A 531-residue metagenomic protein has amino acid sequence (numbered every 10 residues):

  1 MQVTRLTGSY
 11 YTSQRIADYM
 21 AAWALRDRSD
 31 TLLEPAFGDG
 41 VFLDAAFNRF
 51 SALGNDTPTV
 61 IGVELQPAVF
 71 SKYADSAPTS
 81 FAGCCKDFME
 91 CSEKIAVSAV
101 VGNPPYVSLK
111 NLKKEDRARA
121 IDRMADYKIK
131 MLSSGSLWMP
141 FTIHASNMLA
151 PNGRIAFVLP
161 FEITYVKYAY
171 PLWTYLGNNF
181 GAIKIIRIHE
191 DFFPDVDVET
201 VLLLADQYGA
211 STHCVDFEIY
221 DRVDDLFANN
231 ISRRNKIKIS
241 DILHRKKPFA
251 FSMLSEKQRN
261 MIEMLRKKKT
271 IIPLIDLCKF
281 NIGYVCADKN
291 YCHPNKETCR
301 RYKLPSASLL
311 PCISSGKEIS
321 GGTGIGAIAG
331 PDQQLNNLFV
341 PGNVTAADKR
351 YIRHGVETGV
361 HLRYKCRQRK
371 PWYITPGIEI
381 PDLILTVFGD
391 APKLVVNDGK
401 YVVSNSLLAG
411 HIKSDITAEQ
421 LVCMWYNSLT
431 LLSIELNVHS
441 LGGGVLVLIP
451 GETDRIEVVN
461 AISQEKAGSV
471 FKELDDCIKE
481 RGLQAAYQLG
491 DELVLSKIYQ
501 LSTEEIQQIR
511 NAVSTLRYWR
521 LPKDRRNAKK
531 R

Functional and structural regions predicted by a protein language model:
R5-L6, Y11-Y19, A36-A46, T57 (+2 more regions): Signature of N6-adenine DNA methyltransferases within the class I
A22-D27: Glycine-rich helix-loop-beta junction characteristic of Rossmann-like nucleotide cofactor-binding loops
S29-A36: Conserved class I S-adenosyl-L-methionine
D30, V97-S98, D382: Conserved acidic residues
F47, S51: Gly/Ala-rich phosphate-binding loop of Rossmann-like dinucleotide-binding domains, activating on the conserved
P78-F88: Conserved SAM-binding strand-loop segment of SAM-dependent methyltransferases
K246-S252, E256-C292, I462-R531: Non-catalytic DNA-recognition/assembly elements of restriction-modification systems
R259-N260, M264-D476: Polybasic, glycine- and aromatic-enriched phosphate-binding surface used to engage nucleic acids
